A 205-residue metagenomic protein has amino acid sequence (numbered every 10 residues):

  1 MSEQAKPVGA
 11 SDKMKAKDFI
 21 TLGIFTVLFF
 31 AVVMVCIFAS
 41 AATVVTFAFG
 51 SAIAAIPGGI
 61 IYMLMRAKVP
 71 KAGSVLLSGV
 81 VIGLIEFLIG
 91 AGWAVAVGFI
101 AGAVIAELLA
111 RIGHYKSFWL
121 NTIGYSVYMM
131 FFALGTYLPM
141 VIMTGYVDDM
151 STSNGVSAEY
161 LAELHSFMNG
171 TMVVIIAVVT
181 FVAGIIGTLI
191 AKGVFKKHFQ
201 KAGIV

Functional and structural regions predicted by a protein language model:
M1-I24, L28, L164-V205: Alpha-helical transmembrane segments and their cytosolic interface
S2-L77: Hydrophobic transmembrane alpha-helices
F19-I24, A52-I53, V75-V80, A96-I100 (+2 more regions): Hydrophobic alpha-helical transmembrane segments
T26-M34, V81-I89, V127-T136: Aromatic-anchored segments of alpha-helical transmembrane domains
A31, F99-Y137, T188: Short helix-perturbing small/polar motifs within transmembrane alpha-helices
C36-S40, V44, V69, G73 (+5 more regions): Membrane-interfacial segments
A42, I82-A110: Interfacial aromatic-anchored transmembrane helix boundaries in multi-pass membrane proteins
F47, G124-K196: Membrane-embedded alpha-helical hairpins and interfacial helices in multi-pass inner-membrane proteins
